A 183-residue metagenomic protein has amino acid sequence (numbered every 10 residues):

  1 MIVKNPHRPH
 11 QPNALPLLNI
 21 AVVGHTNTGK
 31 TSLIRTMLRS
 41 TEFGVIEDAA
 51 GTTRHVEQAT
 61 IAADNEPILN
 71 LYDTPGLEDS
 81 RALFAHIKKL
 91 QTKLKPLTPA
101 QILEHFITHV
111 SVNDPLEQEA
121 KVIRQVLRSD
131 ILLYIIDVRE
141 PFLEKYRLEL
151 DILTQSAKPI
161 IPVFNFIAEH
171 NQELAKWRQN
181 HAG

Functional and structural regions predicted by a protein language model:
M1-E104: Conserved G1/Walker A P-loop phosphate-binding module
E66, K88, K93-G183: Conserved C-terminal guanine-recognition region of P-loop GTPase G domains, centered on the G4
